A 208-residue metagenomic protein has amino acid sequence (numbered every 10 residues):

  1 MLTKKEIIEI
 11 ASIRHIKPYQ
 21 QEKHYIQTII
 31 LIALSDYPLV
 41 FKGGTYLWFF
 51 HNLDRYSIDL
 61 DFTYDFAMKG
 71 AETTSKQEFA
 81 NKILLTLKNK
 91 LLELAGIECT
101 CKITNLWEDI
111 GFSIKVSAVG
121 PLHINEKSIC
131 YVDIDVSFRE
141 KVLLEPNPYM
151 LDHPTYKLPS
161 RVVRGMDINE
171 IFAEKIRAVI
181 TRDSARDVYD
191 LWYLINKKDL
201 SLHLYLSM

Functional and structural regions predicted by a protein language model:
M1-K42, Y46-M208: Compositionally biased terminal segments of proteins
